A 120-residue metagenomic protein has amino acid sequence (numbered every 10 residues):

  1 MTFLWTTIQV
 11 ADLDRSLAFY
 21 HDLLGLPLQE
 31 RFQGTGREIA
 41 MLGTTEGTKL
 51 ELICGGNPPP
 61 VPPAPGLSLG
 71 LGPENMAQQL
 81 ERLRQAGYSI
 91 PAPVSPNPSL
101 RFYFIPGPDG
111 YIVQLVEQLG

Functional and structural regions predicted by a protein language model:
M1-L17, L67-L71, V116-G120: N-terminal beta-strand motif that seeds the catalytic metal site of vicinal oxygen chelate
M1-T2, V61-G66, P96-N97: Short glycine-enriched loop/turn motifs at secondary-structure junctions
I8-K49: Core segments of cupin and vicinal oxygen chelate
F19, A77-R82: Short amphipathic alpha-helices within nucleic acid-binding modules
F32-T35, P59, S95-P98: A short beta-turn/loop motif at secondary-structure boundaries
I39, K49, G70, F102-F104: Short hydrophobic/aromatic beta-strand element in the GNAT-like acyltransferase core that lines or flanks the acyl-donor
M41, L80-G120: Vicinal oxygen chelate
T45-K49, P58, E74-Q78: Short, charged/polar surface micro-motifs in flexible loops or helix N-caps
